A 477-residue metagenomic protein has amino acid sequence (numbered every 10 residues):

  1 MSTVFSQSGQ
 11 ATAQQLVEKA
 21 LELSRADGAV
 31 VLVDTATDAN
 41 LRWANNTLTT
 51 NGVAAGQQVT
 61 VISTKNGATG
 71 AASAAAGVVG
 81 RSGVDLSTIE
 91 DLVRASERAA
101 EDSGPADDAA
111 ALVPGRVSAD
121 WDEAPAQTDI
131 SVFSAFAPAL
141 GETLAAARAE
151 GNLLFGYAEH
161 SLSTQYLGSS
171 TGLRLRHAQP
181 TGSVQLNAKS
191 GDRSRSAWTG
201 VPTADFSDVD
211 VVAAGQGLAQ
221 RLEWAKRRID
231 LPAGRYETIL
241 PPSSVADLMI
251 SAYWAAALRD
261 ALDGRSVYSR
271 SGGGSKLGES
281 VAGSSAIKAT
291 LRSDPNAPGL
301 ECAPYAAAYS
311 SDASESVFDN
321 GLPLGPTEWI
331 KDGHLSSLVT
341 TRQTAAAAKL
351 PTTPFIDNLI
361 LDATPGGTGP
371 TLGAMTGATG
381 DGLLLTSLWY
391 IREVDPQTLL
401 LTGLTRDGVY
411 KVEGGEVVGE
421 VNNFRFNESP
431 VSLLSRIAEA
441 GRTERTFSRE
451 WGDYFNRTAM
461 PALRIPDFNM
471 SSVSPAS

Functional and structural regions predicted by a protein language model:
M1-S316, K331-D332, E416, D453 (+1 more regions): Active-site bordering "gate/hinge" segments that shape substrate access to catalytic or cofactor-binding pockets
G274-S477: Dual-mode signal for accessory low-complexity, basic/Gly-rich regions
